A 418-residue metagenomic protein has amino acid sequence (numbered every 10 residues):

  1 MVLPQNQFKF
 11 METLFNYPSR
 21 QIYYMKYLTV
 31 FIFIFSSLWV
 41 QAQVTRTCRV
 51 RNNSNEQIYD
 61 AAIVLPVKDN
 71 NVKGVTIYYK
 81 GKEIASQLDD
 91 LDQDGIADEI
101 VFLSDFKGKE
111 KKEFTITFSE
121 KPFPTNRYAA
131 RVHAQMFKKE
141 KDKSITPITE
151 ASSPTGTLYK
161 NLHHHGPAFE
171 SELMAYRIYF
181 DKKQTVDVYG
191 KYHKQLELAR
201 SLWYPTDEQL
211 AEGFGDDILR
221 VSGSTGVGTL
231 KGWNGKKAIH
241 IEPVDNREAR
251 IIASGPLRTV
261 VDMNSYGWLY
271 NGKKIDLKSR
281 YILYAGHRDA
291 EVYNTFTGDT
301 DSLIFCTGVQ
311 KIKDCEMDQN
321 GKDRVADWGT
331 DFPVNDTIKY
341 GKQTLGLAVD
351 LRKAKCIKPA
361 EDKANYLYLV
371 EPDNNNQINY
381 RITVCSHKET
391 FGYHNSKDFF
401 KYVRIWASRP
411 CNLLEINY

Functional and structural regions predicted by a protein language model:
M1-C48: Bacterial Sec-dependent N-terminal signal peptides
Q43-K141, P147, S152, G156-T157 (+1 more regions): Alpha-mannosidase-like glycoside hydrolase catalytic domains involved in N-glycan trimming, generalizing to other
C48-V50, L173, A290-F296: Short, well-ordered beta-strand segments enriched in hydrophobic/aromatic residues
G74-I100, L269, K313-F332, V349-P359: Solvent-exposed beta-strand/loop surfaces of large extracellular or lumenal domains
D90-K107, L345-Y418: Beta-strand-rich recognition/accessory modules
P122-H240: Solvent-exposed N-terminal domain segments of exported/luminal and surface proteins
Q209-Y284: Extended, loop-rich substrate-binding clefts of extracytoplasmic carbohydrate-active enzymes
L277, R288-G321: Acidic (Asp/Glu-rich), glycine- and aromatic
